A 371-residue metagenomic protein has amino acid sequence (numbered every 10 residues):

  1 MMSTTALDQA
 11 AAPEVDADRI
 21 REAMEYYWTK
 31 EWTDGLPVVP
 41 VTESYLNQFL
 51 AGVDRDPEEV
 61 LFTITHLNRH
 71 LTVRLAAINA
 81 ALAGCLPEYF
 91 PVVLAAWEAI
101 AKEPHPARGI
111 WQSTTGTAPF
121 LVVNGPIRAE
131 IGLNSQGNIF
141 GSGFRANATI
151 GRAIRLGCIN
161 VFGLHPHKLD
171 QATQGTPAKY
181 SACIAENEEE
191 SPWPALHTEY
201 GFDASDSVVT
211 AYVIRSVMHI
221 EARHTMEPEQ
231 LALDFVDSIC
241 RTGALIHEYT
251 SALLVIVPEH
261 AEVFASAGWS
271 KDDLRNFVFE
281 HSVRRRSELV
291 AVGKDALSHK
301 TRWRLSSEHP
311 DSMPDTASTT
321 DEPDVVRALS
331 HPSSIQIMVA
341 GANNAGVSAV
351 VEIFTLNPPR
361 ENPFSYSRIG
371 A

Functional and structural regions predicted by a protein language model:
M2-A371: Non-transmembrane, aqueous-exposed alpha-helical and coiled segments at domain scale
